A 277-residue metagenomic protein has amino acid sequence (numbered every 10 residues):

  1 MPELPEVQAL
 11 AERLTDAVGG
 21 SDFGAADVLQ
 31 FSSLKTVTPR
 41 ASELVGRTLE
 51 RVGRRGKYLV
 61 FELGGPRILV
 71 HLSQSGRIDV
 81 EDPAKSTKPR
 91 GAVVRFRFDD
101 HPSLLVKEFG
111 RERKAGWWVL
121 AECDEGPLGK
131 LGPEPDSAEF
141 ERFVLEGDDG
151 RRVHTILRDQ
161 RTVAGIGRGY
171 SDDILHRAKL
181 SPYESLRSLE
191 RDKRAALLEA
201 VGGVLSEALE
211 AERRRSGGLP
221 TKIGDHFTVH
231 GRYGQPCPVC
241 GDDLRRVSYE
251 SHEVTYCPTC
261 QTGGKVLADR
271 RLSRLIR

Functional and structural regions predicted by a protein language model:
M1-P127, T262-L267, S273-R277: Acidic, proline/glycine-enriched N-terminal capping motif
T15, L128, G132, G202-L205 (+1 more regions): Short amphipathic alpha-helical signal-transduction/dimerization elements
D22-P39, G53, V144-R277: Basic, nucleic-acid-binding surfaces and adjacent catalytic neighborhoods in DNA/RNA-processing proteins
I68-L180, S185, D192, L197: Phosphate/anion-contacting hairpin/loop surfaces
